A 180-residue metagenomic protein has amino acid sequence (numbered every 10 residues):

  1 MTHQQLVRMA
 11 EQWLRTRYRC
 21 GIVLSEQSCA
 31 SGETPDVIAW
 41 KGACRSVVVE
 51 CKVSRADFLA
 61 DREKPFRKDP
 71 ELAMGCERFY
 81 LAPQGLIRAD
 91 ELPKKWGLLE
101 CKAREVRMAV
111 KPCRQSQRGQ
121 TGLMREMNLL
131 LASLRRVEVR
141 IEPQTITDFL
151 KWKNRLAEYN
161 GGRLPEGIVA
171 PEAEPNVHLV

Functional and structural regions predicted by a protein language model:
M1-T16, D90-V180: Non-catalytic C-terminal interaction segments of nucleic acid-processing enzymes
W13, E26-S28, I38-A39, F66-E71 (+1 more regions): Short, flexible, glycine/charge-rich loop motifs used to bind or transfer phosphoryl groups or to couple energy/partner
T16-A30: A short acidic/basic microdomain associated with nuclease active sites
T16-Y18, K41-A43, E71-M74: Flexible, charged surface loops at secondary-structure boundaries
Q27, K41, V53-R55: Short, flexible loop/turn elements at secondary-structure junctions
S28-S31, P83-G85: Short beta->alpha connector loops
S31, P35-V48: Active-site beta-strand-loop-beta-strand hairpin of nuclease catalytic cores that positions key catalytic residues
S46, K52-C101: Catalytic cores of nucleic-acid endonucleases
